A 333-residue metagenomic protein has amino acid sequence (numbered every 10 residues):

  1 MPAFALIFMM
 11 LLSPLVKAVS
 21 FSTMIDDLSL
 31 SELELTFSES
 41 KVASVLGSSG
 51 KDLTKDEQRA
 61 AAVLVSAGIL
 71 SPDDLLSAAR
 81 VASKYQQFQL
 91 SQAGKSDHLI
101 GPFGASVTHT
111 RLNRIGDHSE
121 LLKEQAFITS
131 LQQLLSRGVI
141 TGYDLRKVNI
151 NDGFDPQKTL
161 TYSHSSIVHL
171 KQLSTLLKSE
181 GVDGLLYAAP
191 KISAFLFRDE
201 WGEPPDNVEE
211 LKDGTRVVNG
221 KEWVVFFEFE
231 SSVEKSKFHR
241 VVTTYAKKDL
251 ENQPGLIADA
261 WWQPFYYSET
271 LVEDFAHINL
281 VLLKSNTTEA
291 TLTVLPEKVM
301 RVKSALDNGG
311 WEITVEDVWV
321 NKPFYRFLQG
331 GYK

Functional and structural regions predicted by a protein language model:
M1, L15-T23, S48-E57, L70-K84 (+8 more regions): Extracytoplasmic Gram-positive cell-surface binding/anchoring modules and repeats
P2-S13: Bacterial N-terminal signal peptides
L11, L15-V19, D26-D56, S71-L75 (+6 more regions): Feature responds to low-complexity, polar/acidic, surface-exposed segments characteristic of secreted/exported proteins
A18, H169-S174, K178-G181, A246 (+2 more regions): Ampiphathic alpha-helical segments that act as solvent-exposed interaction surfaces
M24-S31, V63-A67, K84-S91, L173-D183: Structured segments of extracytoplasmic/periplasmic soluble domains in secreted or envelope-associated proteins
Q125-D199, P205-K212: Long, low-complexity acidic/proline-rich regions
A188, A194-R198, P205-D206, K212-F324: Extracytosolic low-complexity repeat regions of secreted or lipid-anchored proteins
